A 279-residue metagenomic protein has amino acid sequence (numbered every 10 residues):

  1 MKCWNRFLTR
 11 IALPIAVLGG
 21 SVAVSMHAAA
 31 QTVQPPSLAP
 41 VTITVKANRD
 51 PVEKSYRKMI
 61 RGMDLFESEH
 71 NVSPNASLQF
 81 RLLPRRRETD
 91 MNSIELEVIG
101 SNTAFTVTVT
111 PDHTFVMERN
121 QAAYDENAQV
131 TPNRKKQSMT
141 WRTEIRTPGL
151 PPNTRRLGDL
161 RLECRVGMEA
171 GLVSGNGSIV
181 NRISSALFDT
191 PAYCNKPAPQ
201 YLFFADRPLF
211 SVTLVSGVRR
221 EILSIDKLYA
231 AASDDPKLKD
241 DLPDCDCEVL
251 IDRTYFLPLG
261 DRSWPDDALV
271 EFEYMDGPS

Functional and structural regions predicted by a protein language model:
K2-I15: Bacterial N-terminal signal peptides that target proteins for export
L18-A28: C-terminal segment of classical bacterial N-terminal signal peptides
Q31-R119: N-terminal Sec/ER secretory leader and immediately downstream segment of secreted/extracellular precursors
L82-T108, F188-L238: Extended low-complexity, serine/threonine- and proline-enriched intrinsically disordered segments
R87-G175: Structured domain cores in non-transmembrane regions
T103-R119, P243-C245, V249-G260: Short, solvent-exposed S/T- and G/P-enriched segments that are highly enriched in secreted/extracellular and lumenal
A123-I145, P243-V249, L257-G277: Short, aromatic- and glycine-rich surface loops/edge beta-strands on solvent-exposed regions
R142-V218, S224: Short helix-loop boundary/capping segments
